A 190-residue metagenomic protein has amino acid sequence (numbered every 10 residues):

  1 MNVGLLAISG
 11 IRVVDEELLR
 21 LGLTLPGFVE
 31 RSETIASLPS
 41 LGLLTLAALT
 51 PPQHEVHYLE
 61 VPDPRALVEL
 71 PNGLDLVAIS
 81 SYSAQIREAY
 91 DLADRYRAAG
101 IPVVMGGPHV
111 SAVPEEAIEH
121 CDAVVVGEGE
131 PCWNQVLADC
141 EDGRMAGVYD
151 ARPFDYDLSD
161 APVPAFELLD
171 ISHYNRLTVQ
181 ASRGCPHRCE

Functional and structural regions predicted by a protein language model:
M1-E190: Acidic, low-complexity intrinsically disordered segments
